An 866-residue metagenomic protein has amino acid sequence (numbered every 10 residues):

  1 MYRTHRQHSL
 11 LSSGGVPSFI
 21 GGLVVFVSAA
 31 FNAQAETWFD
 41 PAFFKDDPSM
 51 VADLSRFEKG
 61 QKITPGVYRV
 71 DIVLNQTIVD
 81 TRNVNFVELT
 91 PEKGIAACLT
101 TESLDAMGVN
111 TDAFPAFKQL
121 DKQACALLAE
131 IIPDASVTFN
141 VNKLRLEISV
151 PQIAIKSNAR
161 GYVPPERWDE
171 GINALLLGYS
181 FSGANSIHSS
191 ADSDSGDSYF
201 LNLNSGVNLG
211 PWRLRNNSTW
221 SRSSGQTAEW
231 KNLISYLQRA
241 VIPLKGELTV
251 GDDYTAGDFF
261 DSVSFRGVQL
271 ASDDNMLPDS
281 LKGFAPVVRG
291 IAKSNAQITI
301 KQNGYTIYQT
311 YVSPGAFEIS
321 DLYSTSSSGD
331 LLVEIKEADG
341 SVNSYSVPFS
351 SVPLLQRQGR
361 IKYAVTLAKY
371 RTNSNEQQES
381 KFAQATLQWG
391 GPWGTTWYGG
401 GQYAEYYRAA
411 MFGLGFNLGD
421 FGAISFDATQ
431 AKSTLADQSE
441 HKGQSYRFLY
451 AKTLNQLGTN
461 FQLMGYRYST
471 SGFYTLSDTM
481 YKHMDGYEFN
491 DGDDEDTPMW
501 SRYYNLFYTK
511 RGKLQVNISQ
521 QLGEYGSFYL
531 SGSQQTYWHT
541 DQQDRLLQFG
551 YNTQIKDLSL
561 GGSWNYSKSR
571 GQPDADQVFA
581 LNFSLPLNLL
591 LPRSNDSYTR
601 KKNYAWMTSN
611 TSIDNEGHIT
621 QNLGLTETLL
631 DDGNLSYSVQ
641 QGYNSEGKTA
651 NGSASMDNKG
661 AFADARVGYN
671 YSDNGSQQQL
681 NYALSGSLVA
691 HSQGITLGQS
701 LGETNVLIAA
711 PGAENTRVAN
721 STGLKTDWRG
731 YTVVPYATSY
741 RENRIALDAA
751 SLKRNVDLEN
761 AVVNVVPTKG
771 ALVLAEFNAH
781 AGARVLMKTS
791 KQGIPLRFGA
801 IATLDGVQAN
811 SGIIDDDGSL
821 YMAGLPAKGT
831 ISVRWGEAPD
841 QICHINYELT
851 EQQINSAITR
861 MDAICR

Functional and structural regions predicted by a protein language model:
M1-K62: Cleavable N-terminal targeting peptides that direct proteins into the secretory/outer-membrane pathway or into
E36-K59, T64-D71, T100-M107, F114 (+10 more regions): Flexible, glycine-rich linker and terminal segments associated with outer-membrane beta-barrel/transport systems
P65-N83: Eukaryote-biased recognition of intrinsically disordered, low-complexity regulatory segments
R82-A96, K122: Short acidic/polar beta-strand-loop edge motifs in secreted extracellular and Gram-negative envelope-associated
G94-L99, S195-G196, A404: Soluble non-cytosolic domains of exported or imported proteins
S205, V365-S374, E379, A383-G401 (+2 more regions): Core alpha-helical transmembrane segments of integral membrane proteins
I319-D330: Extracytoplasmic assembly/pore-lining segments of large envelope/extracellular complexes
